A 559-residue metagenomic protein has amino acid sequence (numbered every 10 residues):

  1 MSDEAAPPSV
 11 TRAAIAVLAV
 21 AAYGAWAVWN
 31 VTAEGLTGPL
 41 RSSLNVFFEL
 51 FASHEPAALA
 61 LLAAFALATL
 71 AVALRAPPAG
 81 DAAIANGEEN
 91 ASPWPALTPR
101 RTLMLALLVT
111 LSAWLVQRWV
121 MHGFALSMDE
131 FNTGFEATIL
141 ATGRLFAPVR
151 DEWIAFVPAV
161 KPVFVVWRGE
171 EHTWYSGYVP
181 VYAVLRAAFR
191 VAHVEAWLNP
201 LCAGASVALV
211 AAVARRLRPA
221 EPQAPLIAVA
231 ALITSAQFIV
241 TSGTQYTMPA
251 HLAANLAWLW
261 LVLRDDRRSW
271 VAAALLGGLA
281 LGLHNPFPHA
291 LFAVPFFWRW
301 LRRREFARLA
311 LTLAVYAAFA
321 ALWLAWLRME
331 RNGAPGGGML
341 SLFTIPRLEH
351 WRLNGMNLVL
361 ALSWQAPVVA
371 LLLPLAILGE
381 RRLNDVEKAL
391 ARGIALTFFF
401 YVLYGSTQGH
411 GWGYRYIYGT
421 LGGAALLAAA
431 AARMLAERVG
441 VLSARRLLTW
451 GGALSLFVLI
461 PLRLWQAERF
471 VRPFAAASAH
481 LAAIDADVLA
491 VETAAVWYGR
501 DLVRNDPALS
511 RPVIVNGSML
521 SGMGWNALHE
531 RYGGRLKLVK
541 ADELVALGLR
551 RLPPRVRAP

Functional and structural regions predicted by a protein language model:
G35-A58, V157, P162-R168, L327-R382 (+3 more regions): Membrane-lumen/periplasm interface segments of multi-pass, membrane-embedded glycan/lipid transferases
A68-P77, A205-A211, A293-R303, N357-K388 (+1 more regions): Hydrophobic, aromatic-rich transmembrane alpha-helices and their immediate juxtamembrane boundary segments
L97-L108, Q223-L226, T312-A320, L390 (+3 more regions): Signature aromatic-anchored transmembrane alpha helix within multi-pass, membrane-resident enzymes that catalyze glycan
T102-L105, V210-A236, L252-A253, R268 (+3 more regions): Transmembrane-helix signature of polytopic, membrane-embedded enzymes that assemble or transfer cell-envelope glycans
T133-G134, M248, K388-A389, F399 (+1 more regions): Hydrophobic/aromatic-rich transmembrane helices and adjacent perimembrane loops
T142-Y182, R186, S341: Interfacial juxtamembrane loops and adjacent helix segments that form the catalytic/substrate-binding surfaces
A187, V213, A228-I233, L256-A257 (+4 more regions): Membrane-interface alpha helices of multi-pass inner-membrane proteins
W260-R268, H289-A317, R382: Perimembrane helix-loop-helix junctions
